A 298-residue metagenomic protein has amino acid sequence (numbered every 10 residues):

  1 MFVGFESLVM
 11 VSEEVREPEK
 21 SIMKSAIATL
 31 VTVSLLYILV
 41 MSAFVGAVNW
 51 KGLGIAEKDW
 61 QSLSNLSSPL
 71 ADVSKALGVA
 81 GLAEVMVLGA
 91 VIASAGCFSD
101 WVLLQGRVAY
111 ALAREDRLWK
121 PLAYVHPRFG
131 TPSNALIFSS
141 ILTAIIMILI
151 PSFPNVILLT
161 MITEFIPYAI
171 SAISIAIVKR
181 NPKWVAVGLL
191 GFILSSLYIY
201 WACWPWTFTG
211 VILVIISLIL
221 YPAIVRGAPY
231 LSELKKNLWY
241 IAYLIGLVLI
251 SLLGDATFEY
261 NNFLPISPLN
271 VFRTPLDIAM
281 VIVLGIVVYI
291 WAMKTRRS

Functional and structural regions predicted by a protein language model:
M1, E6, N65-S68: Transmembrane helical elements of multi-pass membrane transporters/channels
M1-G4, E13, V31-I38, L88-W101 (+6 more regions): Hydrophobic alpha-helical transmembrane segments of multipass integral membrane proteins
V9-P18, K24-T32, F98-A135, F165-S174: Helix-loop-helix connectors at the membrane interface of multi-pass transporters/channels
S25-S99, R117-N155: TM-loop-TM module centered on a large, flexible mid-protein loop between adjacent transmembrane helices in multi-pass
V45-L53, S99, P151-N155, A176 (+4 more regions): Transmembrane helix-loop junctions in multipass membrane proteins, especially transporters and channels
V85-L88, I145-V187, Y200-I216, L264-R273: Transmembrane helix-loop boundary segments of multi-pass membrane transporters
K120-H126, A169-A186, P222-K236: Alpha-helical transmembrane segments
V185-S298: A generic transmembrane alpha-helix motif of multi-pass inner-membrane proteins
